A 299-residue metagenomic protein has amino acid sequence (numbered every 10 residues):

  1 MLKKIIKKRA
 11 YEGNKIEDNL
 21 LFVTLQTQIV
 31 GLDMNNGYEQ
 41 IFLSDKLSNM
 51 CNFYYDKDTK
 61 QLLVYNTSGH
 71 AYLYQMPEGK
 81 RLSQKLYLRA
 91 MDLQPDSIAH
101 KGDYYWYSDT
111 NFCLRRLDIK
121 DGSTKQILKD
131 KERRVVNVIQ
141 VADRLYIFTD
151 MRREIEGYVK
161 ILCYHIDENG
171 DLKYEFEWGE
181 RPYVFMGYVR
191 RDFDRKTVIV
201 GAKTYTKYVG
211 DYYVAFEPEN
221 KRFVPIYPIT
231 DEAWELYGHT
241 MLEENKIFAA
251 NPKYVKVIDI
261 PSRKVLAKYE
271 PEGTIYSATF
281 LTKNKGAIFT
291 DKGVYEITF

Functional and structural regions predicted by a protein language model:
M1-Y38: An edge-strand/N-cap motif at the start of beta-rich repeat modules
L2-R9, Y38-S44, K80-A90, S123-K129 (+3 more regions): A short beta-strand motif characteristic of beta-propeller blades
K8-D18, L47-K57, A90-K101, E132-A142 (+3 more regions): Repeated scaffold domains used in trafficking and secretory/extracellular systems, primarily beta-propellers
N19-T24, K60-Y65, D103-S108, R144-D150 (+3 more regions): Short beta-strand elements that form the blades of beta-propeller/WD-repeat-like and other beta-sheet-rich scaffold
Q28-V30, G69-Y74, F112-R115, E154-C163 (+3 more regions): Structural motif
M34-G37, M76-G79, D118-G122, I166-G170 (+2 more regions): Short loop/turn segments that connect beta-strands within beta-propeller blades
W106, C113-K120, K125-P182, R191-F193 (+1 more regions): Solenoidal tandem-repeat scaffolds enriched in leucines and small polar residues
G273-F299: Blade-level signature of beta-propeller repeat domains, shared across WD40, Kelch, NHL, RCC1 and BNR/Asp-box propellers
